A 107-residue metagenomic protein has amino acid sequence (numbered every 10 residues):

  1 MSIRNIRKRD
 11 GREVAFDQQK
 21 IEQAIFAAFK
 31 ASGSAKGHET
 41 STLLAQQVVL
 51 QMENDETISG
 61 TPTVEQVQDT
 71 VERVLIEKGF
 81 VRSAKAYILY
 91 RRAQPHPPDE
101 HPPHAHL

Functional and structural regions predicted by a protein language model:
M1-L107: Extended catalytic cores of very large enzyme megasubunits
